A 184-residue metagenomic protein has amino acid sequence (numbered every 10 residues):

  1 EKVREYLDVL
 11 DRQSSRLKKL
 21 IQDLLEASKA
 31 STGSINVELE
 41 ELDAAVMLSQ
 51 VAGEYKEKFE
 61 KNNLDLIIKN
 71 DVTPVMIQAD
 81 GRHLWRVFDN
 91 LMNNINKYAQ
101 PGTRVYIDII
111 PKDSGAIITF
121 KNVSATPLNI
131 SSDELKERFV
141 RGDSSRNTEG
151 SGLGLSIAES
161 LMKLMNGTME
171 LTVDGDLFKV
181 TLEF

Functional and structural regions predicted by a protein language model:
R12-L17: Short alpha-helical segment of the dimerization/phosphotransfer core of two-component systems
T32-V37, M76-A79: Conserved micro-motifs of the catalytic ATP-binding
E38-K56: A conserved beta-strand-to-alpha-helix junction within the catalytic ATP-binding
E38-L42, E60, D65-V75: Conserved catalytic submotifs in the C-terminal HATPase_c
I95-N96: Short helix-loop "hinge" at the ATP-lid/N-box region of the Bergerat-fold HATPase_c
P127-V140: Short conserved segment of the HATPase_c
